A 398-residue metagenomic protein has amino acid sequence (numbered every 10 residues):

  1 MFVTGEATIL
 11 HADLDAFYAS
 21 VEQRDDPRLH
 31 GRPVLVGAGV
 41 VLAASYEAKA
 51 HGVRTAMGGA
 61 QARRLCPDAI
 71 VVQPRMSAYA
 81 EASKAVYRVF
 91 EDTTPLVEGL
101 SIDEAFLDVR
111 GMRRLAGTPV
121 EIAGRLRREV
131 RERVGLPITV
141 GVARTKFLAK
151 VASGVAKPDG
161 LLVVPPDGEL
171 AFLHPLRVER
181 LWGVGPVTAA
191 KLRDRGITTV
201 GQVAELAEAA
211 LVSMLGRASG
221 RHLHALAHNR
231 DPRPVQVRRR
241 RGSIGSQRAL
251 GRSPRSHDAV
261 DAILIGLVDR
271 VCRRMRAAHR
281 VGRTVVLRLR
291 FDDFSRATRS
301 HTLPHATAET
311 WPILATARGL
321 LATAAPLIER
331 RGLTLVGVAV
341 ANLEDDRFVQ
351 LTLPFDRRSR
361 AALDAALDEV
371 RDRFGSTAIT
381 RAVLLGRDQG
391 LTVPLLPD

Functional and structural regions predicted by a protein language model:
M1-L223, V235, R273, Q350 (+1 more regions): Gly/Gly-Pro- and Ser/Thr-rich, intrinsically disordered tail segments characteristic of DNA damage-repair and tolerance
F2, H11, L173, R180 (+1 more regions): DNA-contacting surface of Y-family translesion DNA polymerases
F17, V40-L42, D292-R296, L343-D346: Short, charged/polar surface micro-motifs in flexible loops or helix N-caps
H30-R32, P67, L136, R283-V285 (+3 more regions): A generic structural signal for short beta-strands and their flanking turns/coil linkers
R144-F147, L226-H228, V281-D292, L333-E344 (+1 more regions): A glycine-rich phosphate-binding loop feature that marks nucleotide/adenosyl-phosphate handling sites
R241, G245-A249, V340, A382 (+1 more regions): Intrinsically disordered, low-complexity regions
T307-D372: C-terminal hydrophobic structural anchor segments that stabilize assembly/packing rather than catalytic chemistry
